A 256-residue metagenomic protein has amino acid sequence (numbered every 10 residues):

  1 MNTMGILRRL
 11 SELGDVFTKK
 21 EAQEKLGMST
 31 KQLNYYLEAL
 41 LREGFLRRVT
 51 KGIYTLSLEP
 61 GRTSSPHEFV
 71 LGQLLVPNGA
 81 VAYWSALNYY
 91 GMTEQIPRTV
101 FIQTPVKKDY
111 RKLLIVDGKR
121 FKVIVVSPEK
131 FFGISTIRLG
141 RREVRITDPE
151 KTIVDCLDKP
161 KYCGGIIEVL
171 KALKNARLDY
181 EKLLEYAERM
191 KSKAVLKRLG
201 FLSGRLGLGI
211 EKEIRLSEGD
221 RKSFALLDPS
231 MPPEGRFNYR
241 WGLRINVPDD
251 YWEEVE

Functional and structural regions predicted by a protein language model:
M1-N78, R177-K193: Short beta-edge/loop segments at beta->alpha junctions of small alpha/beta modules that act as binding/recognition
M1-T3, T30, E43-G52, K112-K119 (+5 more regions): Phosphate-binding glycine-rich loops and adjacent basic patches that engage nucleotide phosphates, nucleic-acid
I6, L13, L56-E59, K122-S127 (+3 more regions): N-proximal short alpha-helices
K19, E38, E43, R48-G61 (+2 more regions): Short gly/ser-rich loop at a beta-strand->alpha-helix junction or flexible surface loop bordering the NTP-binding
A22, A86, I153: A residue-level signal for conserved active-site and pocket-lining positions in enzyme catalytic cores
G27, G91-M92, D158, G204: Residue-level marker of positions within ordered structural domains that often coincide with functionally constrained
I134-E256: Hydrophobic alpha-helical interaction segments
